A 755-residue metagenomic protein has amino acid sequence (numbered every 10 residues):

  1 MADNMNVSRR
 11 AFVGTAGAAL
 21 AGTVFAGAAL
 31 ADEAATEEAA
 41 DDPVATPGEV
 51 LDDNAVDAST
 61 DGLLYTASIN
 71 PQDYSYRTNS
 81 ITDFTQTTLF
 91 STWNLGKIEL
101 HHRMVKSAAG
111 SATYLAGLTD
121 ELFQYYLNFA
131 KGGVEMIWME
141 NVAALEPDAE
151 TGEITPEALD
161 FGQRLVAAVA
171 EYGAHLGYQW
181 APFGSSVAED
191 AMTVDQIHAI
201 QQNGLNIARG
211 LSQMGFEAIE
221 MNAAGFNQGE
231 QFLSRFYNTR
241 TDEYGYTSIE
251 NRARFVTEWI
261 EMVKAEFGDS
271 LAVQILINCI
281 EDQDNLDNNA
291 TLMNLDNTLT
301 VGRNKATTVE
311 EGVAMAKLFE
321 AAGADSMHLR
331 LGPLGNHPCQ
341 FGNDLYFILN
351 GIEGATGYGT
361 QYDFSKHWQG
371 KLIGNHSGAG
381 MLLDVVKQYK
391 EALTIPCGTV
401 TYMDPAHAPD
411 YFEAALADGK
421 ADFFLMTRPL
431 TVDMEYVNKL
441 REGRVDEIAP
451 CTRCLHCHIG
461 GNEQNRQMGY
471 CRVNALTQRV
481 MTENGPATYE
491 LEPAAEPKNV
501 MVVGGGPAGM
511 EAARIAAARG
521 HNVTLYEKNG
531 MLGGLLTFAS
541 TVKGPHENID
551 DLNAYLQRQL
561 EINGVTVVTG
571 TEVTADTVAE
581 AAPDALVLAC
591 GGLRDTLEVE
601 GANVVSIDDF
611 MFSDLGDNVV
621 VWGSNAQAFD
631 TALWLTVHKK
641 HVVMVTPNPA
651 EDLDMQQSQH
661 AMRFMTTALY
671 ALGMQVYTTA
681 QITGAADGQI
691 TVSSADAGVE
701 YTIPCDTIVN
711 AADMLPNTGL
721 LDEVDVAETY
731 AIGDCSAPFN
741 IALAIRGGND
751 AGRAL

Functional and structural regions predicted by a protein language model:
A2, N522-I562, W634-I682: Rossmann-like dinucleotide-binding cores of NAD(P)H-dependent redox enzymes
A2-L20: N-terminal secretory signal peptides and thylakoid transit peptides that target proteins across membranes
M5, G27-S59: C-terminal segment of N-terminal export signals and the immediately downstream linker at the start of the mature
P47-V503, P507, E511-A518, N522 (+1 more regions): Flavin-dependent oxidoreductase catalytic cores
V256, I260, M481-A495, A518 (+3 more regions): Flanking helices and flexible, charged tails adjoining ferredoxin-like Fe-S electron-transfer domains in multi-subunit
K420, L560-T566, G601-A602, L669-Q675 (+1 more regions): A short helix-to-beta-strand connector/capping loop
E492-E527, V568-A582, A589-Q657, S693-T707 (+1 more regions): Rossmann-like dinucleotide/flavin-binding elements
T569-T577, T678-G688: A conserved short coil-to-beta-strand element within the FAD-binding core of flavoproteins
